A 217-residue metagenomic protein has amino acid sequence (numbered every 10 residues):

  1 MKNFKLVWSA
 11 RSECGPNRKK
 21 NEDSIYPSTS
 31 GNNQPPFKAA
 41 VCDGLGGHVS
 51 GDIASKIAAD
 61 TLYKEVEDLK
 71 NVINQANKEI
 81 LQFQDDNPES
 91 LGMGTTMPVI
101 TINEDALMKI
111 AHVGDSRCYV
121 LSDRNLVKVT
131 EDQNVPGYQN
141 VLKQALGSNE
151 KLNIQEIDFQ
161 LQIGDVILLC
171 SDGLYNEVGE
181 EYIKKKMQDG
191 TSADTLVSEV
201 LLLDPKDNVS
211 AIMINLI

Functional and structural regions predicted by a protein language model:
M1-I217: PP2C/PPM-type serine/threonine phosphatase catalytic domain
